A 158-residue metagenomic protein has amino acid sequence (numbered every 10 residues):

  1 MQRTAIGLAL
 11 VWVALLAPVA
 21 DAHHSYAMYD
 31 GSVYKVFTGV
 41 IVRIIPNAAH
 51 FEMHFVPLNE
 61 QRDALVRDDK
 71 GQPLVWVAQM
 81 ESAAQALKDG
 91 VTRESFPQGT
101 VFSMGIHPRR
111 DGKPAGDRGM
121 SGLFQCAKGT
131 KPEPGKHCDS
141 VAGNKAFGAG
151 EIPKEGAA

Functional and structural regions predicted by a protein language model:
M1-T4: Positively charged n-region of N-terminal signal peptides that target proteins for export
I6-G7, A83: Short amphipathic alpha-helical "recognition" segments used for binding
G7-A17: Bacterial N-terminal signal peptides
G7-L8, D21, K88: Short, functionally important structural connectors and interaction interfaces within domains
P18-V19, S95: Generic detector of short, well-ordered, non-transmembrane alpha-helical segments enriched in hydrophobic residues
A20-A27: Boundary at the C-terminal end of the N-terminal hydrophobic targeting segment
A27-A158: PEST-like low-complexity, intrinsically disordered acidic/proline/serine-rich tracts that flank trafficking/processing
